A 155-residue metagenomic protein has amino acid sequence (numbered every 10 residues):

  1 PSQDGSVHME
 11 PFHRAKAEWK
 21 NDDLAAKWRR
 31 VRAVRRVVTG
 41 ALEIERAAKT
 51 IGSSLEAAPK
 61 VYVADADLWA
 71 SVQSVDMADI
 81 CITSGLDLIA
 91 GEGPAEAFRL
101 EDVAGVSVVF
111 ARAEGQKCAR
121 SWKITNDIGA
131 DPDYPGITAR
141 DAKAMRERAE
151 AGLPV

Functional and structural regions predicted by a protein language model:
P1-A41, E45-A70, D87-V108: Acidic, turn-prone loop/beta-hairpin segments
A66-I82: Short, aromatic/basic amphipathic alpha-helical patches
A113-Q116, D133: Flanking scaffold residues of small Cys/His-coordinated metal-binding clusters
C118-S121, T138-D141: Short cysteine-rich clusters marking metal-coordination/redox-active sites
I124-D127, A144: Cys/His-rich metal-chelating microdomains
D127-G136: Short linker/helix segments within small regulatory modules
A144-V155: Short metal-binding segments enriched for Cys and/or His
